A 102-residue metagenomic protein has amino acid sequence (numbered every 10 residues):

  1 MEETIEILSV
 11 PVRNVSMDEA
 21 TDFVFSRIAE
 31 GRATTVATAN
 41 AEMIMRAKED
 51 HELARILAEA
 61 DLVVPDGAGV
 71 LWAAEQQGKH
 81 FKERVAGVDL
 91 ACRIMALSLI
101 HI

Functional and structural regions predicted by a protein language model:
M1-A91: N-terminal nucleotide/polyanion-binding subdomain common to many enzyme families
L90-S98: Histidine-anchored nucleotide/phosphate-binding helix
I100-I102: Conserved small/polar residues in nucleotide/adenosyl-binding loops
